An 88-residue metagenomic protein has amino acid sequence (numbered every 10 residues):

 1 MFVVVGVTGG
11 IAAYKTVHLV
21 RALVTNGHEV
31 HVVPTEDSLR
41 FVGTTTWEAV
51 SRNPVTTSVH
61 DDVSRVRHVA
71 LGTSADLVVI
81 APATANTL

Functional and structural regions predicted by a protein language model:
M1-L88: A cross-family phosphate/adenosyl-ligand binding-site feature
